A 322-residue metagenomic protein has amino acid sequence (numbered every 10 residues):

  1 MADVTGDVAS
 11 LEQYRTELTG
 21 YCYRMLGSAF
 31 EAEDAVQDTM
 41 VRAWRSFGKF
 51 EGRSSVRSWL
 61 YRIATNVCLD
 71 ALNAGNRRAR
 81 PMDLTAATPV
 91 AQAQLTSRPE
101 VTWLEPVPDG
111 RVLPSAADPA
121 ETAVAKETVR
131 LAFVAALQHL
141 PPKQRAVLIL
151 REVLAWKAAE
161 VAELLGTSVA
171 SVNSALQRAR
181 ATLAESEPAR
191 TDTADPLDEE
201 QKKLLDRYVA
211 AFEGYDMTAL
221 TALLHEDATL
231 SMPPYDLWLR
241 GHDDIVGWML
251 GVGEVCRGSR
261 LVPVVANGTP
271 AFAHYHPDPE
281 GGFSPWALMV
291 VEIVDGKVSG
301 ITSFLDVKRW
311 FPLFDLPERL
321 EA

Functional and structural regions predicted by a protein language model:
M1-G20, F30-E33: A short, charge-rich alpha-helical start-of-domain segment used by transcription regulators
A2, Q13, T102-Q144, E199-K202 (+2 more regions): Amphipathic alpha-helical segment used for protein-protein interaction
S28, M40-V56, D70-A79, Q138 (+1 more regions): Sigma70-family region 2
A29-S46, Y61, L154: Conserved RNAP core-binding helix
T65-L84, V90-E100, E185: Arg/Lys-rich amphipathic alpha helix in sigma70-family domain 2
Q138, P142-A146, L150-S171: Helix-turn-helix DNA-binding module
A158, E163-L164, V169-R260: Solvent-exposed, charged amphipathic helical/linker segments at domain boundaries
V246-A322: Low-complexity, glycine/alanine/valine/leucine- and proline-rich hydrophobic stretches
